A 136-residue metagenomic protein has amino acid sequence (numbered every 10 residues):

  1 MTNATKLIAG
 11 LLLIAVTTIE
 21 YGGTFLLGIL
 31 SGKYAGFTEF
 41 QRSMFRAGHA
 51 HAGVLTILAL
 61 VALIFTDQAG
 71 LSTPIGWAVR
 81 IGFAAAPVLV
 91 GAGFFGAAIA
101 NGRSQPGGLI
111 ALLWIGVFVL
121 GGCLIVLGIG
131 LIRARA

Functional and structural regions predicted by a protein language model:
M1-A136: Polytopic transmembrane helical bundles with strong interfacial aromatic enrichment
